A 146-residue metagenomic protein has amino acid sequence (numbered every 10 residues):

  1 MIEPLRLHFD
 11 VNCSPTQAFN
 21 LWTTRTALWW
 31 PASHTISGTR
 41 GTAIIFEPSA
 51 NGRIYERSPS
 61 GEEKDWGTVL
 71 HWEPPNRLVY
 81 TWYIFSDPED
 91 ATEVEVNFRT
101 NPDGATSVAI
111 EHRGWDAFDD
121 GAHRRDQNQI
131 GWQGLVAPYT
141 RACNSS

Functional and structural regions predicted by a protein language model:
M1-G41: Hydrophobic ligand-binding cavity/cleft-lining segments
M1-Q17, R57, H71, T92 (+3 more regions): Aromatic-glycine hotspot motif
I2-P4, S37-T39, E47, E62 (+1 more regions): Short solvent-exposed loop/turn micro-motifs enriched in small/polar/acidic residues
R6-L7, E95, R124-Q127: Alpha-helical scaffold segments that form or flank carboxylate-/histidine-based iron centers
A18-W22, I54, V69, L78-Y80 (+3 more regions): Hydrophobic pocket/interface hotspot
W22, W29-W30, W72, W82 (+2 more regions): Tryptophan-centric aromatic hotspots in well-structured domains and transmembrane helices
T26, G114-S146: A conserved amphipathic terminal alpha-helix motif
I45, Y55-D103, R113: Hydrophobic-ligand binding "helix-grip"
